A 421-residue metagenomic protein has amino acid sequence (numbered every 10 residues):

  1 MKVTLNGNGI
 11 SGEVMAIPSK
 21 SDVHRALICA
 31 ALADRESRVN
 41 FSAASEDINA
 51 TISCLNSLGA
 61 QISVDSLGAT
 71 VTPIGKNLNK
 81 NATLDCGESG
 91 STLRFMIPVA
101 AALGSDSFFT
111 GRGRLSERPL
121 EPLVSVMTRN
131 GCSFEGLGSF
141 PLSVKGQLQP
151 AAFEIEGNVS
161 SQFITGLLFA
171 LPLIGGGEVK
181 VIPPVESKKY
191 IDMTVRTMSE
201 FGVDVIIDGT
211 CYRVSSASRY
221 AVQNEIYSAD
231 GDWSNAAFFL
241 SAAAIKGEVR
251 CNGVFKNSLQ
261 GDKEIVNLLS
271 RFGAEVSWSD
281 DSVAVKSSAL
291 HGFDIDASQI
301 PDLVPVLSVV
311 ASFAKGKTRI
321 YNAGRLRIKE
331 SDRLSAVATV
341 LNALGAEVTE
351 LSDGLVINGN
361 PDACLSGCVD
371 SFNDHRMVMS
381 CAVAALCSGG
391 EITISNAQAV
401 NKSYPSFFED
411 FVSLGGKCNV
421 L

Functional and structural regions predicted by a protein language model:
M1-L421: Structural preference for solvent-exposed beta-strand-turn elements and adjacent flexible terminal/loop segments within
